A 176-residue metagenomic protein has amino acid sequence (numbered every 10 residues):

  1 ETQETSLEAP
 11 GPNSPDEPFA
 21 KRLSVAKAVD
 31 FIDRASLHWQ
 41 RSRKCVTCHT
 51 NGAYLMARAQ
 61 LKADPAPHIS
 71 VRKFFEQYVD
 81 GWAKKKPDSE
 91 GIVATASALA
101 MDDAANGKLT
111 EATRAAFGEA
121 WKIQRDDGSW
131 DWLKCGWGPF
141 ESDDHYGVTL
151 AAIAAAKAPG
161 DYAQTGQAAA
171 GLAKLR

Functional and structural regions predicted by a protein language model:
E1-R176: Preference for long, amphipathic alpha-helical scaffolds in soluble/luminal domains and all-alpha bundles
